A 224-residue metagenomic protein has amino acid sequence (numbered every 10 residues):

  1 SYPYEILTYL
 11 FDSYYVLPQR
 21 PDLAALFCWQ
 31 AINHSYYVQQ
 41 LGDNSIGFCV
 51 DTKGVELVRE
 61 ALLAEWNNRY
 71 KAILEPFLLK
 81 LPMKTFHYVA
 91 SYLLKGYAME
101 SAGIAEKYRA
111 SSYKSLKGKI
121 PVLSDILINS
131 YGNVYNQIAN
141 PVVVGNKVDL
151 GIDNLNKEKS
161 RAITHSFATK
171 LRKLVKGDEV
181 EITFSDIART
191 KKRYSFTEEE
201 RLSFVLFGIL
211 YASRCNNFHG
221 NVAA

Functional and structural regions predicted by a protein language model:
S1-Q30, S35, L41-S45: Charged alpha-helical initiation segments
Y2-P18, G145-N146, G151, D186-R193: Short amphipathic alpha-helical segments and their helix-coil junctions
P18, L171-G177, E199-F207: Phosphate-binding glycine-rich loops and adjacent basic patches that engage nucleotide phosphates, nucleic-acid
L23-C28, I73, L206, S213: Residue-level detector of well-ordered alpha-helical segments, enriched for hydrophobic/aromatic packing positions
C28, S35-I182: Helix-loop junctions and short alpha-helical segments
D186-A224: Accessory, usually C-terminal, subdomains that scaffold auxiliary metal cofactors
